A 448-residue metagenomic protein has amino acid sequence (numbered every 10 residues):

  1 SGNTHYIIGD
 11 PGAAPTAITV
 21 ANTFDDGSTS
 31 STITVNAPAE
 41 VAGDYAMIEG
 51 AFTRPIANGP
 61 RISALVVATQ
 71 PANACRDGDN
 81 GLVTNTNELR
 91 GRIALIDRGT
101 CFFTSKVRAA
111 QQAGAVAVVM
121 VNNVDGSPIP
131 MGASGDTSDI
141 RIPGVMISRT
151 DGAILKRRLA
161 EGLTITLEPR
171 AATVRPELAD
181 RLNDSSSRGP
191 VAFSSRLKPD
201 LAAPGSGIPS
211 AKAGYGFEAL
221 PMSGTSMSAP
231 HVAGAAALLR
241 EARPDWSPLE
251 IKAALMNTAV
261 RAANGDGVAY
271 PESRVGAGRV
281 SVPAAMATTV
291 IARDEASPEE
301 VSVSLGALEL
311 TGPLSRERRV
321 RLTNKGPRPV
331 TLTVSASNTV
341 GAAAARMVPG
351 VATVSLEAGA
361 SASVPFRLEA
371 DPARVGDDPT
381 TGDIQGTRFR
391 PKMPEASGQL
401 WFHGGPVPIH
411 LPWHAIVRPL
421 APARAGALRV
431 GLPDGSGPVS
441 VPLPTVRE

Functional and structural regions predicted by a protein language model:
G2-P199, A203, A213: Structured lumen-facing ectodomains of secretory-pathway proteins
A17-T19, S134-E161, R196, L201 (+3 more regions): C-terminal subdomain of the subtilisin-like protease fold in secreted/lumenal serine endopeptidases
F103-S134, A202-V268, G376: Hydrolase catalytic cores
R181-S187, V282-G326, P349-L356, T381-M393 (+2 more regions): Beta-sheet-dominated interaction scaffolds and their linkers
D184-P190, D200-K212, E250, G435-E448: Conserved, compact domain cores that house catalytic/ligand-binding motifs in diverse enzymes and effector modules
K325-A343, I416-V417: Short acidic, flexible loop segments centered on an aromatic residue
A345-T387: Intrinsically disordered, low-complexity Pro/Gly/Ser/Thr-rich segments with frequent PxxP/GP/PP motifs and embedded
D371-P422: Terminal connector regions
